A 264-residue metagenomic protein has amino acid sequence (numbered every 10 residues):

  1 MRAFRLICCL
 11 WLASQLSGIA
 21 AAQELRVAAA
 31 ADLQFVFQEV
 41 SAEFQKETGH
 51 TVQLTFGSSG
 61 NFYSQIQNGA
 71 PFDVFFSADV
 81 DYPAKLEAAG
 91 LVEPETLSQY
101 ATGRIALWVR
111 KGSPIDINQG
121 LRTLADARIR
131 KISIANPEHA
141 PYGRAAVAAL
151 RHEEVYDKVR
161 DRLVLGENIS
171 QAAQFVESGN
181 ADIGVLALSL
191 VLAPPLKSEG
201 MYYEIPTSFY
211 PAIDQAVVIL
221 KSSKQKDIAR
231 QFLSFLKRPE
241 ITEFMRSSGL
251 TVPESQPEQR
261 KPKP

Functional and structural regions predicted by a protein language model:
M1-A3: N-terminal secretory signal peptides that target proteins for export/translocation
R5-G18: Bacterial N-terminal signal peptides
A21-G49, Q53-F56, G60, S64-A70 (+4 more regions): Exported/periplasmic ABC-transporter solute-binding proteins
